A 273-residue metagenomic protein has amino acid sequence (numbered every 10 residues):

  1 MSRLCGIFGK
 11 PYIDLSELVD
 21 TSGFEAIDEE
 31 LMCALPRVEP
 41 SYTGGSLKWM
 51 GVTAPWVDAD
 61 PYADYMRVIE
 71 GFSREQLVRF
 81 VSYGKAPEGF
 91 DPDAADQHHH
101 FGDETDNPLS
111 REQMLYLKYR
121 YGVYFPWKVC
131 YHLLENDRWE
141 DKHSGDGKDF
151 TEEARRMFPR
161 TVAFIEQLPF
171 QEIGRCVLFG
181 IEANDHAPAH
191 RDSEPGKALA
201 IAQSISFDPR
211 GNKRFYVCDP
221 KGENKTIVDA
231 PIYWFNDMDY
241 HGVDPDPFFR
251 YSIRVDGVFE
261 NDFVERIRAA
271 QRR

Functional and structural regions predicted by a protein language model:
M1-A200, R210-K213, V217-D219, E223-K225 (+2 more regions): Fe(II)/2-oxoglutarate oxygenase catalytic core
V177, S204, G242: Short, surface-exposed charged micro-motifs
A200-F207, I232-W234, F248-I267: A short hydrophobic beta-strand segment most commonly corresponding to one strand of the jelly-roll/cupin
R210-K213, Y240-H241, E260: Short Gly/Pro-enriched loop/turn and capping motifs at secondary-structure junctions
K225-Y240: Conserved metal-binding segment of the jelly-roll/cupin
H241-P247: Asparagine-centered strand-capping/turn motif at beta-strand->loop junctions
